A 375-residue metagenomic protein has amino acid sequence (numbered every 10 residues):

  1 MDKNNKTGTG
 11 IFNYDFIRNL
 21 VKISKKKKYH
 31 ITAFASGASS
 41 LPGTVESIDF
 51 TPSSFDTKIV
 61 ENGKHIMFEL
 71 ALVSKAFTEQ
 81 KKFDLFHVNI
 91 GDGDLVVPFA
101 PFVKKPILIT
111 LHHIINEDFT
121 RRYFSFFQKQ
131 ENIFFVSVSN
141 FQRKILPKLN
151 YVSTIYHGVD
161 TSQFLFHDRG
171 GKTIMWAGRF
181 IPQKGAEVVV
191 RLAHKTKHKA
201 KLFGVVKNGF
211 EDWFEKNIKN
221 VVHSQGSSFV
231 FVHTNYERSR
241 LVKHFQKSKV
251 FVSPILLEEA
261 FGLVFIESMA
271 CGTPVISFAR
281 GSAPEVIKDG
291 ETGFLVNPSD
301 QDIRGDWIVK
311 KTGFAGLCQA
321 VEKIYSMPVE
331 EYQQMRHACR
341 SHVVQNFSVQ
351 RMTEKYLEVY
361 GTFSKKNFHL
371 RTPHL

Functional and structural regions predicted by a protein language model:
M1-H374: Catalytic cores of nucleotide-sugar-dependent glycosyltransferases that transfer UDP/GDP/TDP-activated
